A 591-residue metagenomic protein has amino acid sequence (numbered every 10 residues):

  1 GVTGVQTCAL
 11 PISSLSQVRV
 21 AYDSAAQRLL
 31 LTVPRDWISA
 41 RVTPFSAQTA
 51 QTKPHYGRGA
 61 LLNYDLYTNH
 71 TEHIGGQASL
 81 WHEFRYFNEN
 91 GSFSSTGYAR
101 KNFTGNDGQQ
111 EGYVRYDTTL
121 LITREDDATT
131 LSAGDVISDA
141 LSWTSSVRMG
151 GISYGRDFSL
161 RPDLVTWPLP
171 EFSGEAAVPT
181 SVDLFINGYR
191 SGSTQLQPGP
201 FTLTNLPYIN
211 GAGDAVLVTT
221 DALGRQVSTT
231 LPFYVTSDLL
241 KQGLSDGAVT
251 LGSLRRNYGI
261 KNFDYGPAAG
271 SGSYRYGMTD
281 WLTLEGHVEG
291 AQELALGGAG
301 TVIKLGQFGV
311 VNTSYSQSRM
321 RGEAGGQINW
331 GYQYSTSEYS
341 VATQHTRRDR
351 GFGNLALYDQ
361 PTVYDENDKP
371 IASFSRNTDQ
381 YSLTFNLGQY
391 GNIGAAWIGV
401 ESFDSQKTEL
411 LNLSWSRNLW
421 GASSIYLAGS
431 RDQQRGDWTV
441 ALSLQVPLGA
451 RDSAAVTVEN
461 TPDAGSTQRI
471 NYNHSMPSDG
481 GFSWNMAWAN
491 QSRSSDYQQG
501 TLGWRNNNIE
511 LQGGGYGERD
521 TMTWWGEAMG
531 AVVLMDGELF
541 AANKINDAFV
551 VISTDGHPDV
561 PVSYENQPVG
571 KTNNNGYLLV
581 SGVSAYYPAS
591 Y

Functional and structural regions predicted by a protein language model:
G1-C8: Single conserved hydrophobic/aromatic residue that forms the stacking wall/gate of nucleotide- or nucleobase-binding
A9-N69, H73-G243, A299-G306, S314-G322 (+3 more regions): Outer-membrane beta-barrel channel domains
Q51-P54, A78-N90, Q109-E125, G266-D280 (+12 more regions): Feature captures outer-membrane beta-barrel proteins of Gram-negative bacteria and organelles
N63-T71, A248-T250, A455-T461: Short strand-turn segments of transmembrane beta-barrel domains in outer membranes, especially the first one or two
S181-V182, G259-K261, L284, V310-N312: Extended, compositionally simple hydrophobic/Ser/Thr-rich segments that build repetitive fibrous architectures
Q242-Y274: Compositionally biased low-complexity segments at domain edges in trafficked proteins and select soluble regulators
Q360-Q389, A396, D547-F549, T554-G556: Extended amphipathic, helix-rich lipid-handling scaffolds
S453-P462, V550-T554: Disulfide-bonded cysteine-rich modules in secreted/extracellular proteins, activating on the conserved Cys frameworks
